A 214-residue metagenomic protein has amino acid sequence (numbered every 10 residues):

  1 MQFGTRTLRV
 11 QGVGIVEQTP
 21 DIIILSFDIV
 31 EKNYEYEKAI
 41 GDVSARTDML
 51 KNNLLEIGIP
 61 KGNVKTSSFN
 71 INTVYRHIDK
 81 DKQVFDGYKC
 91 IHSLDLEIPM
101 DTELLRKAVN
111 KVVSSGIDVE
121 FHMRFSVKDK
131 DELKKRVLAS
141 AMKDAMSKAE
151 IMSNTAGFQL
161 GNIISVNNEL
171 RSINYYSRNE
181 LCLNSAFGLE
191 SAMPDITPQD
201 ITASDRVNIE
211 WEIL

Functional and structural regions predicted by a protein language model:
M1-L214: Short, charge-dense linear interaction motifs
